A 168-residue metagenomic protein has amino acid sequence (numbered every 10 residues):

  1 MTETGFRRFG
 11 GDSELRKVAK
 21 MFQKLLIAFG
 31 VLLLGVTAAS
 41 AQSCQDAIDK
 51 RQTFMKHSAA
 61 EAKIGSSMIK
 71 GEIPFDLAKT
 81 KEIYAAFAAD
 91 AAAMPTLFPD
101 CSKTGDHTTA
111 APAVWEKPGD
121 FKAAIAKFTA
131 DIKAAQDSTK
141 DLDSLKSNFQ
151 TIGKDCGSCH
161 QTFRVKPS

Functional and structural regions predicted by a protein language model:
F6-F9: Aromatic (phenylalanine/tyrosine) cluster motif
V18-I27: Bacterial N-terminal signal peptides that target proteins for export
I27-G35: Bacterial N-terminal signal peptides
T37-A41: Sec/Tat signal peptide C-region and signal peptidase I cleavage site
Q42-L77, K81-S168: Sequence context surrounding c-type heme c attachment/ligation sites in exported
